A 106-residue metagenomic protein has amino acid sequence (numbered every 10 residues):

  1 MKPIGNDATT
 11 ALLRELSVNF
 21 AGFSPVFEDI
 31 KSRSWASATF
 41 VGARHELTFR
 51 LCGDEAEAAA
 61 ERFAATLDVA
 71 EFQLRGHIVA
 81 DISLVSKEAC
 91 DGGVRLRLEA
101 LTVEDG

Functional and structural regions predicted by a protein language model:
M1-E46, R50-G106: Long, contiguous binding/interaction regions
